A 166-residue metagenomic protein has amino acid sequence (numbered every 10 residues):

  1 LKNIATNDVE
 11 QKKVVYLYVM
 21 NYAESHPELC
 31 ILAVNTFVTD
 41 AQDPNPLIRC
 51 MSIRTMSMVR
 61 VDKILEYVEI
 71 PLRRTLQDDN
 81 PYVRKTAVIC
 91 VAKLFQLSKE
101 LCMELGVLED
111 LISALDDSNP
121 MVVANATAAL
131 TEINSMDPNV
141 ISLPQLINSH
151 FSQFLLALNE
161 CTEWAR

Functional and structural regions predicted by a protein language model:
L1-I4, E28-A41, I64-L76, L101-L115 (+1 more regions): HEAT/HEAT-like alpha-solenoid repeats
L1-T36, M56-R60: Alpha-helical solenoid scaffolds in large eukaryotic transport, assembly, and signaling factors
N7-D8, P44-N45, D79-P81, S118-N119 (+1 more regions): Short inter-helical turns and helix N-cap capping residues of alpha-solenoid HEAT/ARM repeat scaffolds
D8, H26-P27, S98-K99, N134-I141 (+2 more regions): Helix-turn/linker elements and helix-coil junctions of extended alpha-helical scaffolds
Y16, V34, C50-R54, E69 (+3 more regions): Hydrophobic core positions within HEAT/HEAT-like alpha-solenoid repeats
Y18-E24, R54-V61, I89-L97, A129-D137: Hydrophobic residues within the alpha-helices of tandem HEAT/HEAT-like
D79-I89, E100: A conserved hydrophobic secondary-structure block that centers on an alpha-helix together with its immediately flanking
